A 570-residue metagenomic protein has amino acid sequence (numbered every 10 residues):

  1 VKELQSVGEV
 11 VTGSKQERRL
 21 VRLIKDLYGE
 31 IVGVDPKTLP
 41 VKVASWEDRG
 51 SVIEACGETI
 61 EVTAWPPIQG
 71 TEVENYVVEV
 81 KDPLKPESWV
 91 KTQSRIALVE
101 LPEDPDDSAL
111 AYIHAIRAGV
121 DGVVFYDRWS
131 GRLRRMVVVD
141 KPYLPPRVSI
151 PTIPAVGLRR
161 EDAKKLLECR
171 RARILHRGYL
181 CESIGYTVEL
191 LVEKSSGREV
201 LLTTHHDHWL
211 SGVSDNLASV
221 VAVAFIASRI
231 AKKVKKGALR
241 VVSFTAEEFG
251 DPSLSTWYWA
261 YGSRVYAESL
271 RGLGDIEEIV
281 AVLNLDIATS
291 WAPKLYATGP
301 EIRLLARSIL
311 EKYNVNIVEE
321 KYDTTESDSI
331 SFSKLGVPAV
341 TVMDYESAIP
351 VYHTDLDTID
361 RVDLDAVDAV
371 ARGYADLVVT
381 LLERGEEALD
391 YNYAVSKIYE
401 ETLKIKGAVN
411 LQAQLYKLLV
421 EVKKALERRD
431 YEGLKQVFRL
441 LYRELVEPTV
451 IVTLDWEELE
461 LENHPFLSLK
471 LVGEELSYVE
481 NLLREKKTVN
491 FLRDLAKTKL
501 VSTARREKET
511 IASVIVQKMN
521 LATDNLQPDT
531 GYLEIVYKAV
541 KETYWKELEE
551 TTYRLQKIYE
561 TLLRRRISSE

Functional and structural regions predicted by a protein language model:
K2-I96, E103: Noncatalytic luminal/extracellular "stalk/propeptide" segments of secretory-pathway proteins
S6-K15, E79, L98-P105, L110-Y112 (+7 more regions): Second-shell loop/turn segments in exported
A55-W89, K141-S214, F225-A238: Soluble metallo-hydrolase cores and metallopeptidase-like ectodomains found primarily in the secretory/periplasmic
E61-V148, T152-P154, I317-V318: Extracellular/luminal Protease-associated
D107, I184-T187, H208-A306: Acidic/histidine-rich catalytic neighborhood of metal-dependent amide-processing enzymes
G237-L239, I349-Y399, V479-L482, L492-D494 (+3 more regions): His/Asp/Glu-rich mid-to-C-terminal helical/loop segments that flank catalytic regions of hydrolases
V280, A288-S396: Active-site-adjacent substrate-binding region of metalloamidase/peptidase-like peptide-processing proteins
A388-S468, V472-I511, I515-Y532: Acidic, Ser/Thr-rich low-complexity intrinsically disordered segments
